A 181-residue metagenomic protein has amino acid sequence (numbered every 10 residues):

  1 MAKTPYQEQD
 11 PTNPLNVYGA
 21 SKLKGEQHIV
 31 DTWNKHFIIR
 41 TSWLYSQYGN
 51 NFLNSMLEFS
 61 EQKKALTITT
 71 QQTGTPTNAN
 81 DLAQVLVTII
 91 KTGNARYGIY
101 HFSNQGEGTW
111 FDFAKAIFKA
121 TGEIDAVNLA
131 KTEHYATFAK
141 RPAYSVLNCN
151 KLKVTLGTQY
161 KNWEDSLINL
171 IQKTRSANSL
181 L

Functional and structural regions predicted by a protein language model:
A2-I39, L44: Catalytic helix-loop patch of NAD(P)-dependent Rossmann-fold dehydrogenases
N16, G74-T77, G108, L147 (+1 more regions): Residue-level signal for the nucleotide or nucleotide-sugar donor/cofactor binding architecture
Q27-G74, D81, V87: NAD(P)-dependent short-chain dehydrogenase/reductase
Q47-Y48, Q72-D81, F102-K119, N169: Substrate-binding strand-loop-helix patch in Rossmann-like NAD(P)-dependent oxidoreductase/epimerase domains
N80-T88, E164, I168: Amphipathic alpha-helical segments that line or abut small-molecule/effector binding pockets and mediate allosteric
T92-A139, A143: Mid/C-terminal beta-alpha module of Rossmann-like enzyme folds, strongest in SDR-family dehydrogenases/epimerases
Y135-K153, Y160: A hydrophobic C-terminal alpha-helical subdomain
W163-L181: Amphipathic terminal alpha-helices
